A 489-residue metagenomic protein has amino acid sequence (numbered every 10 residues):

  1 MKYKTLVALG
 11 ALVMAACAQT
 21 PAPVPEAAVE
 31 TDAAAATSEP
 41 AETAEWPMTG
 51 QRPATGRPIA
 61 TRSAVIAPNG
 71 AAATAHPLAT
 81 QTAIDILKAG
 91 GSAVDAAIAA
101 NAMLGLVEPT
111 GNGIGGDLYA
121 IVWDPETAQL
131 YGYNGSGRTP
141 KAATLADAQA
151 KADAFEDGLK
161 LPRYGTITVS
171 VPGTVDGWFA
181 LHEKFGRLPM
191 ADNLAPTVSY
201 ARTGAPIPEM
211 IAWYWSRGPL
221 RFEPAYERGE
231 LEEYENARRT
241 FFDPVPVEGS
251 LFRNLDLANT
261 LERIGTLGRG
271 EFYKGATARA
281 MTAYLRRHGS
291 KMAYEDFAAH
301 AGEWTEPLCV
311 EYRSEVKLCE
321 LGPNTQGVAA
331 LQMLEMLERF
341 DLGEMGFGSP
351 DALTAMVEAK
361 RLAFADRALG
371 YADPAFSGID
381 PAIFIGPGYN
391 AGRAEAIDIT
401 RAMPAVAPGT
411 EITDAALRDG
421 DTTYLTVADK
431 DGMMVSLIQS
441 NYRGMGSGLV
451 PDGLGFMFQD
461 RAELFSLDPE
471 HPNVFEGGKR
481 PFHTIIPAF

Functional and structural regions predicted by a protein language model:
M1-V7: Bacterial N-terminal signal peptides that target proteins for export
M14-A16: C-terminal motif of bacterial Sec signal peptides marking the signal peptidase cleavage site
A18-P21: Bacterial signal peptide processing site
D32-Q81, A93-V94, I98-L267, F272-K274 (+4 more regions): Noncatalytic scaffold domains of N-terminal-nucleophile
T49-G50, L231, R339-S440, L454 (+1 more regions): Internal maturation/activation junctions in enzymes
L106-T110, D117-N134, K291-A293, M433-A488: Active-site rim segments in enzyme catalytic domains, especially the processed small/beta chain of N-terminal
W304, D419-T422, H483-I485: Short, small/polar residue-rich loop motifs at catalytic or cofactor-binding pockets
L318-G327, T422-T426, I438-L449: Glycine-rich phosphate/pyrophosphate-binding beta-alpha loops
